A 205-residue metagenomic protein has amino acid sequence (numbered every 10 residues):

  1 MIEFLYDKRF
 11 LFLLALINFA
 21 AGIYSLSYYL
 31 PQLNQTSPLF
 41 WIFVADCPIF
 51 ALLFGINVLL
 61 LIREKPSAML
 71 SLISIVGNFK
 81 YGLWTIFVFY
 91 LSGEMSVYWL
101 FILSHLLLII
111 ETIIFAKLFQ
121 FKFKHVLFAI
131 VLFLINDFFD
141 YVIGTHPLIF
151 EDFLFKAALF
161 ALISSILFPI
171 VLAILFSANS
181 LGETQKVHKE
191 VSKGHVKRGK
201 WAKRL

Functional and structural regions predicted by a protein language model:
I2-Y6, L60-I73, K117-K124: Membrane-interface helix-boundary motifs at transmembrane edges
D7-I23, N78, S165-P169: Alpha-helical transmembrane segments
A15-N18, P48-L60, L107-K117, F160-F176: Hydrophobic cores of alpha-helical transmembrane segments in multi-pass inner/ER membrane proteins, independent
S25-N34, I86-E94, F138-I149: Juxtamembrane "helix-exit" motif on the non-cytosolic side of transmembrane helices
P31-E94: A glycine-rich, hydrophobic loop/mini-helix early in the fold
Q35-I42, E94-S104, F150-A158: Non-cytosolic membrane-interface motifs at loop->transmembrane helix junctions
S74-N136: Membrane-proximal helix-loop-helix units in multi-pass membrane proteins
F121-V187: Terminal transmembrane helical module of multi-pass membrane proteins
